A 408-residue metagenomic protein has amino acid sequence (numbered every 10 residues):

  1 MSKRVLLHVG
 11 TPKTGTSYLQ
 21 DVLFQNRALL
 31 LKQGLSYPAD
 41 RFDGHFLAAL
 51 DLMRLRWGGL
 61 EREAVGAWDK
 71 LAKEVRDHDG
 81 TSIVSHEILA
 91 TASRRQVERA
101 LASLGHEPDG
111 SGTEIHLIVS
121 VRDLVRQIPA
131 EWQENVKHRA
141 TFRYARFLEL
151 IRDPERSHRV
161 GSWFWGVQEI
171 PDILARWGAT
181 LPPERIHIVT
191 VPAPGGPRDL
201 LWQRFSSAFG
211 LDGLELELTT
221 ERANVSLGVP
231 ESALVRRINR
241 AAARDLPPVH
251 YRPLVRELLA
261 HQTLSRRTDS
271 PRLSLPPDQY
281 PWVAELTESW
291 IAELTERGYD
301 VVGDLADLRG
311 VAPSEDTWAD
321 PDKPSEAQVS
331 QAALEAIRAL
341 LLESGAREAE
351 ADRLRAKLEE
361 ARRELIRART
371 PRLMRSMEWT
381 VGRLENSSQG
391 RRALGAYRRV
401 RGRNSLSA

Functional and structural regions predicted by a protein language model:
M1-A408: Anion-recognition interface
